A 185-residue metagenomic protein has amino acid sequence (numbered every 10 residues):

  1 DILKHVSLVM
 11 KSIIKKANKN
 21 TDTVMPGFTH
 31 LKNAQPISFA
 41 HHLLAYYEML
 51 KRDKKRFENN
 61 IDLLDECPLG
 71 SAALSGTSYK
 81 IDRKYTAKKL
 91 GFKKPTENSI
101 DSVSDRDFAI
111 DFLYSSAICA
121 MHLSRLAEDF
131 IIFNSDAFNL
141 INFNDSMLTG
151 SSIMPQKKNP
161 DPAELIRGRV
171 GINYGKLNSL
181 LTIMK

Functional and structural regions predicted by a protein language model:
D1-Q35, T96-F108: Long, non-coiled-coil amphipathic alpha-helical linker/lever segments that couple catalytic cores to other domains
P36-K185: Internal glycine-rich alpha/beta core junctions
